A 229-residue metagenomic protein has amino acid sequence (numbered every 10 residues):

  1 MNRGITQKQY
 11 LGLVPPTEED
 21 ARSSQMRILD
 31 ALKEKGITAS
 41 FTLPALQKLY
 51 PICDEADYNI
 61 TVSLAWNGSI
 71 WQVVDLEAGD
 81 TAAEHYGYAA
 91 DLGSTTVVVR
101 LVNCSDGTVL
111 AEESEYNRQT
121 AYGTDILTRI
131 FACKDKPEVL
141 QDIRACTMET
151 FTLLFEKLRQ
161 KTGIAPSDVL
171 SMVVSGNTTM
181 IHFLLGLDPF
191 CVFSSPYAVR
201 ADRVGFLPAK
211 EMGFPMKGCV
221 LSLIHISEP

Functional and structural regions predicted by a protein language model:
M1-F183, F190-F193: N-terminal glycine/serine-rich phosphate-binding loop of ATP-dependent small-molecule kinases, especially carbohydrate
D20-S23, P208, S227: Secondary-structure junction/capping motif
G93, G218-V220: Residues forming the flavin
D125, P196, R200, E228-P229: Generic signature of intrinsically disordered, low-complexity segments enriched in small/polar residues
F190-G218: Active-site phosphate-binding/coordination module
L221-P229: Residue-level detector of conserved catalytic or cofactor/ligand-binding positions in enzyme active sites
